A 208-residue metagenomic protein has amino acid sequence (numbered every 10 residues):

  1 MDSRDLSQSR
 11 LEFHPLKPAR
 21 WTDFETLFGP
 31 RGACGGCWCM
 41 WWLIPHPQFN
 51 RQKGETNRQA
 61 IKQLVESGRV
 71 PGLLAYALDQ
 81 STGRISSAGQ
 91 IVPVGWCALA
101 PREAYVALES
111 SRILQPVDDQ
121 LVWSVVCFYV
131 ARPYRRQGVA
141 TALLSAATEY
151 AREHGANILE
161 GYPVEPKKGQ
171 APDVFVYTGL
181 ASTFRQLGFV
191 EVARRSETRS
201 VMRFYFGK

Functional and structural regions predicted by a protein language model:
M1-L43: Conserved N-terminal entry element of GNAT/NAT acetyltransferase domains
D2-L11, T26, H46-K53, Q63-L64 (+5 more regions): Charge-dense, helix-prone N-terminal extensions
P30-N50, Y76-D79, G89-V106, V117: Conserved donor-binding loop and adjoining core beta-sheet/short helix segment in diverse acyl/aminoacyl transferases
G35, H46-L74, E103-A107, S124: A short helix-loop-beta-strand connector motif used in the catalytic cores of GNAT acetyltransferases and, in some
Q63-S67, S86-A131, R135, Q170-T178 (+1 more regions): Conserved acyl-donor/pantetheine-binding loop and adjacent beta-alpha core of acyl/acetyltransferases and related
W123, L144, A151-V174: Conserved GNAT acetyl-CoA-binding A-motif
V125-V130, R136-E153: Conserved acetyl-CoA-binding loop-helix of GNAT-fold acetyltransferases
V174-A181, R185-L187, V192-K208: C-terminal "cap" of GNAT-fold acetyltransferases
